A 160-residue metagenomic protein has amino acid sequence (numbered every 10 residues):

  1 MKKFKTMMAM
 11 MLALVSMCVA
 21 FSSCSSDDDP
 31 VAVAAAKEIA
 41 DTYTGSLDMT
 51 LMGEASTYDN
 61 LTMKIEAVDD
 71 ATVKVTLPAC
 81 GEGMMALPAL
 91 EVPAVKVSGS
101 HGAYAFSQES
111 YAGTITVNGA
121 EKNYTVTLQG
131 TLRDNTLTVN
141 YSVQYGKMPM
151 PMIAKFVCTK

Functional and structural regions predicted by a protein language model:
M1-M11: Bacterial N-terminal signal peptides that target proteins for export
K2-K3, C18-S46, V143-K160: Bacterial Sec-dependent N-terminal signal peptides
M10-A20: Bacterial N-terminal signal peptides
G45, K74-L77, F106-Q108, L137-Y141: Short hydrophobic/aromatic-rich beta-strand segments that constitute the beta-sheet cores of beta-sandwich/beta-barrel
L47-S56, G81-A86, G113-N123, Y141-A154: Flexible, membrane-facing loop/turn or short amphipathic-helix motifs that contact lipid bilayers or gate lipid-binding
E54-P93: N-terminal glycine/threonine-rich, aromatic-flanked beta-hairpin/loop signature
E66-V73, S98-G102, Q129-T138, K160: Short, solvent-exposed coil/turn segments at beta-strand boundaries
P78-T131: Contiguous, well-ordered beta-strand patches that form the walls/edges of small beta-barrel/beta-sandwich domains
